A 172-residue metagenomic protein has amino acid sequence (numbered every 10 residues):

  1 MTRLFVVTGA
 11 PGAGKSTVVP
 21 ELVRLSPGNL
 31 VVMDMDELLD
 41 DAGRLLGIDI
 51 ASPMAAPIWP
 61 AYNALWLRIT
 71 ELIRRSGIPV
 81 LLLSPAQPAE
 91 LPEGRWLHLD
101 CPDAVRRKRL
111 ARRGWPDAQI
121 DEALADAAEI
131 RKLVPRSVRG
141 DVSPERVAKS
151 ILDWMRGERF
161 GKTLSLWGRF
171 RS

Functional and structural regions predicted by a protein language model:
V7: Hydrophobic anchor at the beta1->P-loop junction of P-loop NTPases
A10: P-loop (Walker A) phosphate-binding loop of NTP-binding proteins
A13: ATP-binding Walker
S16: Walker A/P-loop
P20-L65: Conserved substrate/cofactor phosphate-moiety recognition/catalytic segment in nucleotide-dependent phosphotransferases
S76-L81: Loop/turn-to-beta-strand initiation segments
S84, P92-R113: Conserved phosphate-donor/acceptor-positioning beta-strand/loop module used by diverse small-molecule
R112-S172: Small-molecule kinase domains that catalyze NTP-dependent phosphoryl transfer to phosphate-bearing small molecules
